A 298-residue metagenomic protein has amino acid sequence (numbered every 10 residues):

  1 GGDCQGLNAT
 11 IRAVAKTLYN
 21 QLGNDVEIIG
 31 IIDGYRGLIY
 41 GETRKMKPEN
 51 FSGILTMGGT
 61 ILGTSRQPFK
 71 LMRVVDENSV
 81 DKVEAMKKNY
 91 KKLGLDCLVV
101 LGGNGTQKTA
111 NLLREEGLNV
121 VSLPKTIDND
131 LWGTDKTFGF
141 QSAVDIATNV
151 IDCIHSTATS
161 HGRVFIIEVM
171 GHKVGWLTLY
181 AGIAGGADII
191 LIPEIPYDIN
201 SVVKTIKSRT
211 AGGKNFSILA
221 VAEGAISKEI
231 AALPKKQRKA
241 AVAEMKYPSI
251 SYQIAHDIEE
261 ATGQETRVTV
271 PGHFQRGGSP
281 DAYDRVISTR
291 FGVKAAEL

Functional and structural regions predicted by a protein language model:
G1-E42: N-terminal phosphate-binding or glycine-rich loops at protein starts, especially the Walker A/P-loop of NTPases
G1-G2, I31-R36, R66-Q67, G103-T106 (+5 more regions): Short, ordered loop/turn segments at secondary-structure junctions
D3-V14, L38-I39, V83-E84, C97-N111 (+6 more regions): Short glycine/serine/threonine-rich phosphate/pyrophosphate-binding segments that cradle anionic phosphate groups
R12-Q21, R44-N50, L112-S122, F138-S142 (+1 more regions): A glycine- and small-aliphatic-rich helix-loop capping segment at beta-alpha/alpha-beta transitions that lines
L38-L98, F138-N149: Glycine-rich oxoanion-binding loops at beta->alpha junctions
N89, V100-G102, K108-L112, N119 (+2 more regions): Accessory alpha-helical/coil subdomains and C-terminal extensions that flank or cap enzyme catalytic cores
K246-L298: C-terminal non-catalytic interaction/assembly regions of soluble proteins
